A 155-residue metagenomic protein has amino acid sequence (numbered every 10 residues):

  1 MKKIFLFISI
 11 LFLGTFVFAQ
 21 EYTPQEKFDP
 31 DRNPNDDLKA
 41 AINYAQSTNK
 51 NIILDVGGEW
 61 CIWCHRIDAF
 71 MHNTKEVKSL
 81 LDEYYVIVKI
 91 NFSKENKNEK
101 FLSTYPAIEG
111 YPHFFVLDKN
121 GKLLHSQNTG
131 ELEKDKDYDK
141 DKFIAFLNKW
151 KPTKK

Functional and structural regions predicted by a protein language model:
M1-Y22: Bacterial Sec-dependent N-terminal signal peptides
F18-R32: N-proximal helix/coil linker or "cap" segments that precede and/or mark the start of modular domains
R32-I52: A short beta-strand-turn-helix
R32-P34, T74-K97: Thiol-based oxidoreductase modules, predominantly thioredoxin-like and allied folds used for disulfide exchange
T48-I52, E83-V88, G110-P112, K119: Loop/turn elements at helix/coil->beta-strand transitions in domains of secreted/extracellular proteins
V56-H72: Conserved redox-active cysteine motifs that mediate thiol-disulfide chemistry, especially di-cysteine Cys-X(1-2)-Cys
S103-E109: Electron-transfer interface patches adjacent to heme c in soluble/periplasmic c-type cytochromes and di-/multiheme
E109-K154: Non-catalytic, surface beta->alpha helical segment in thiol-disulfide oxidoreductase systems
